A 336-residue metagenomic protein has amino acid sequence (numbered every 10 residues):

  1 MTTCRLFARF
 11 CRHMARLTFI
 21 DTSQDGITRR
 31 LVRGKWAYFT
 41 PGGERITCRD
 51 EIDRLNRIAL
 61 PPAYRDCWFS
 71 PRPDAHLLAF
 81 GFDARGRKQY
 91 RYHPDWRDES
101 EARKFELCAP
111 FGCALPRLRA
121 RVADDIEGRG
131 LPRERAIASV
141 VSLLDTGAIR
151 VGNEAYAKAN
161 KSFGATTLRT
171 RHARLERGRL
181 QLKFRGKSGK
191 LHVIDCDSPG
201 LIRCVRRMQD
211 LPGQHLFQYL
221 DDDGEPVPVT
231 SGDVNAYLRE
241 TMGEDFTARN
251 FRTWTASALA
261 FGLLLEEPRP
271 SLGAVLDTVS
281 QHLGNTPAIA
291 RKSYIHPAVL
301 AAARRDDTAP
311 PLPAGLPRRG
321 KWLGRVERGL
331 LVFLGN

Functional and structural regions predicted by a protein language model:
L6-F163, T167-L272, L276-L283, A288-S293 (+3 more regions): A positively charged, amphipathic N-terminal helix/segment that binds anionic biomolecules
A59-L60, E266, P270, A303 (+2 more regions): Alpha-helix boundary/interfacial micro-motifs
T278-N285, I295-A314: C-terminal structured "cap/appendage" subdomains that terminate the fold
V299-D306, G320-N336: Short, amphipathic C-terminal "tail helix"
